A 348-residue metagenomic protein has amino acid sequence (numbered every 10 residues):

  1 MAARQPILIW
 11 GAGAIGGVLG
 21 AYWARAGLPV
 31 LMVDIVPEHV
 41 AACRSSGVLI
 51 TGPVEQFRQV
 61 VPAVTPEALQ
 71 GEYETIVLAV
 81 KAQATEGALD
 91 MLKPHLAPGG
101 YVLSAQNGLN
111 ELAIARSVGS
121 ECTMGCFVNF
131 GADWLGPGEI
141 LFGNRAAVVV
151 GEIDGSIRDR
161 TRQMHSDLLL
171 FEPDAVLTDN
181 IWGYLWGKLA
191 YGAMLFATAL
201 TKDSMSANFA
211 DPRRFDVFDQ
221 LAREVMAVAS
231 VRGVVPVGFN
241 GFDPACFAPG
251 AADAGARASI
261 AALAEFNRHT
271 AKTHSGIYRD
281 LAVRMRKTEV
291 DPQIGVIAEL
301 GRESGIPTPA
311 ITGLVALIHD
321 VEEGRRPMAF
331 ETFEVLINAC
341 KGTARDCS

Functional and structural regions predicted by a protein language model:
M1-E55: NAD(P)+-binding Rossmann beta1-loop-alpha1 motif at the extreme N-terminus of oxidoreductases
A3, D219-S348: NAD(P)-dependent Rossmann-like dehydrogenase/reductase catalytic/cofactor-binding core
Q5, E74, A146: Nucleotide donor/acceptor-binding cores
P6, P29-L31, Y101, C122 (+1 more regions): Residues at the starts of beta-strands that form the adenosine-phosphate
D34, V54, E67, Q106 (+4 more regions): Residues at the C-termini of beta-strands that transition into short coil/loop
F57-E139: Rossmann-like NAD(P)(H) cofactor-binding subdomain of soluble oxidoreductases
H95, S117-C122, L141-D243: Internal alpha-helical scaffold of NAD(P)-dependent oxidoreductase catalytic cores
